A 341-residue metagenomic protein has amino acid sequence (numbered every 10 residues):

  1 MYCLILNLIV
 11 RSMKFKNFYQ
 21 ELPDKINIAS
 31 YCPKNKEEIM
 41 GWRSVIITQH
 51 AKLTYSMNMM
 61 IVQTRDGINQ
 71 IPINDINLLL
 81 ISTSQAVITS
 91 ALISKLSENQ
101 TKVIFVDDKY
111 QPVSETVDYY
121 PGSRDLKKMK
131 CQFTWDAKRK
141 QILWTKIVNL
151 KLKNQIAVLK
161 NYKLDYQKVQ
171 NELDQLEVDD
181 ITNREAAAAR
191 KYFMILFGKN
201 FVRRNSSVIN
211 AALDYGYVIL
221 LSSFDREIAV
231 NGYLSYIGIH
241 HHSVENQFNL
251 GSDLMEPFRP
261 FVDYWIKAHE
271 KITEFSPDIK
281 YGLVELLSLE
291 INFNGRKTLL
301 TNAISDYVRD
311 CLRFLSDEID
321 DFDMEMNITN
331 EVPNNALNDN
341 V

Functional and structural regions predicted by a protein language model:
K14-K36, G41-S44, T48-A51, M59 (+2 more regions): Active-site helix-to-loop segments that bind/position phosphate- or nucleotide-bearing substrates and donors across
I47-S90: N-terminal ordered "arm"
I73-R124: Glycine/small-residue-rich interface belts in oligomeric ring/scaffold proteins and their assembly partners
